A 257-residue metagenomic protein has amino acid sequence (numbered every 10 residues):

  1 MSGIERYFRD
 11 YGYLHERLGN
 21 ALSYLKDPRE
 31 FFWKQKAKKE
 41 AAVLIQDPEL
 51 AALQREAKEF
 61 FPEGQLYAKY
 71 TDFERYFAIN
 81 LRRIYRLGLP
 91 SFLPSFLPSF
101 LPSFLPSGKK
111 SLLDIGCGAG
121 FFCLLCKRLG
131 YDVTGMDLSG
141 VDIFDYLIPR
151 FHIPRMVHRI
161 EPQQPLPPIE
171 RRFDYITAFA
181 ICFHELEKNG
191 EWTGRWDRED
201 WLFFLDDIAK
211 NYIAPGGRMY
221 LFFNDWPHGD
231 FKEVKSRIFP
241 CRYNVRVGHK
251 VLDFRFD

Functional and structural regions predicted by a protein language model:
M1-F92, F96-L97, F104-L105, L221-F223 (+2 more regions): N-terminal accessory regions of S-adenosyl-L-methionine
K109-G118: Conserved class I S-adenosyl-L-methionine
A119-L129: Conserved SAM-binding loop of SAM-dependent methyltransferases across substrates and taxa, primarily the Class I
D132-D137: Conserved SAM-binding motif I beta-strand of class I
H152-Q163: Conserved SAM-binding strand-loop segment of SAM-dependent methyltransferases
L166-Y175: A short acidic, Gly/Pro-enriched loop at the edge of an enzyme's catalytic core that lines a small-molecule cofactor
Y175-R198: A short SAM/SAH-binding and catalytic strip from SAM-dependent methyltransferases
W192-P215: A short glycine-rich, Lys/Arg-flanked "PGG" loop and its adjoining helix->strand segment in the class I
